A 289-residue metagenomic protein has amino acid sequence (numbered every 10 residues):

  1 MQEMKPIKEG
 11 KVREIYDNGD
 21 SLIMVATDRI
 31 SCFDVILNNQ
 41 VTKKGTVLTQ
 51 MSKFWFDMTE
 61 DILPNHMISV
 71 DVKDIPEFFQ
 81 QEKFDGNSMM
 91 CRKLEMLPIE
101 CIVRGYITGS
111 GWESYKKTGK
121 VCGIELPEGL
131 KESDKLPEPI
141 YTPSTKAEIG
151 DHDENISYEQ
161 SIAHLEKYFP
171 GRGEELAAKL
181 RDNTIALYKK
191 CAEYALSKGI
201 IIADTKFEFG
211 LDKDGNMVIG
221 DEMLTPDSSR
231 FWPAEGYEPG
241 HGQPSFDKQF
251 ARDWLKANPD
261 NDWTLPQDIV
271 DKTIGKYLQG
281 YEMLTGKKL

Functional and structural regions predicted by a protein language model:
M1-E148, N261-L289: Active-site loop/lid in soluble adenylation, ligation, and acyl-transfer enzymes
S21, M96-P98, K198-I202, D214-M217: Coil-to-beta-strand transition motifs
F33, W112-E113, D214, S228-R230: Intrinsically disordered, low-complexity acidic/polar segments
V103, I202-M223: Conserved metal-phosphate-binding beta-hairpin within the catalytic cores of diverse ATP-dependent phosphoryl-transfer
K117-K120, L126-E175, I219, M223-L284: Anionic ligand-binding catalytic core segments
G171-A203: A long amphipathic alpha-helix within ATP-dependent nucleotide-binding catalytic cores
